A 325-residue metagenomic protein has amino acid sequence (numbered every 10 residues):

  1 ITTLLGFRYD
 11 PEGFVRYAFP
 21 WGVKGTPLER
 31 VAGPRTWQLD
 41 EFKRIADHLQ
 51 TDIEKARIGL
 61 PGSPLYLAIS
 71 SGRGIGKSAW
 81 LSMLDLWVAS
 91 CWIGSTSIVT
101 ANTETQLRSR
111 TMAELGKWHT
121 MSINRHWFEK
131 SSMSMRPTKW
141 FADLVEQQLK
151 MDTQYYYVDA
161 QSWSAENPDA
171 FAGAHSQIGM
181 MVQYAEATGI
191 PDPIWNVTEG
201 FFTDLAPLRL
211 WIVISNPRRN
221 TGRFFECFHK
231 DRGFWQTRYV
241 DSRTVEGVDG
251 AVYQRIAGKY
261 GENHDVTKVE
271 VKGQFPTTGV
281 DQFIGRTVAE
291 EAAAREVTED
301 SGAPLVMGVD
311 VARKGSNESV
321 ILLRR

Functional and structural regions predicted by a protein language model:
I1-V309, I321-R325: Phosphate/NTP-binding elements of NTP-utilizing enzymes
R313: Primarily the active-site beta-strand->alpha-helix module of PP2C/PPM metal-dependent phosphatases, and frequently
